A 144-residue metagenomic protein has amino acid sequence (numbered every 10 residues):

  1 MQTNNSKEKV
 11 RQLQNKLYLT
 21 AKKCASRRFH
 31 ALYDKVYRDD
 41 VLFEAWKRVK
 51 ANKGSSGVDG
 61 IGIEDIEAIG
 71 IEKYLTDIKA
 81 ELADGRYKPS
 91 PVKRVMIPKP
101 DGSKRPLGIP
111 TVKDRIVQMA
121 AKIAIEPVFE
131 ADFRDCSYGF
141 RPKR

Functional and structural regions predicted by a protein language model:
Q2-R144: Conserved pre-catalytic core of RNA-dependent polymerases
